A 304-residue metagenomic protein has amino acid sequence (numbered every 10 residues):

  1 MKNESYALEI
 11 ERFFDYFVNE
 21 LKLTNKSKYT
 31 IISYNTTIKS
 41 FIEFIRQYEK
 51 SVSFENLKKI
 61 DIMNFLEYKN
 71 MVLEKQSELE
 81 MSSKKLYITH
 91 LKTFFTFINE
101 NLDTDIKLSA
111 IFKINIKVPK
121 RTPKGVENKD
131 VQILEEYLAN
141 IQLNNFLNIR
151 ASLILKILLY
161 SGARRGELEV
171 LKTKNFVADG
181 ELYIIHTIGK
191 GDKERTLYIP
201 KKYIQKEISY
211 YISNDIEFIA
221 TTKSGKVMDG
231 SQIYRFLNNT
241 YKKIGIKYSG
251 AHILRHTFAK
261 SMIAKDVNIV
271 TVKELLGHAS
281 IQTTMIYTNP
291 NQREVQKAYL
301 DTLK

Functional and structural regions predicted by a protein language model:
K2, R12-Y29, N35-T122, I141: N-terminal core-binding DNA-recognition domain of tyrosine recombinases/integrases
L91, I154-L155, G162, G166-L171 (+1 more regions): Alpha-helix N-cap/helix-start motif at helix boundaries, enriched for small hydrophobics
K120-F146, A163: Long, amphipathic, Lys/Arg-enriched alpha-helical "connector/arm" segment
G125, I188-G191, L276, Q282-D301: Catalytic-site neighborhood detector that most strongly recognizes the C-terminal catalytic loop/helix of tyrosine
I149, K247-D266: Short basic/aromatic active-site micro-motif
K156, Y160, T257-A279, I286: C-terminal catalytic core of tyrosine-transesterase DNA break-rejoin enzymes
S161, R165-G166, V170-I204: Conserved tyrosine-mediated DNA breakage-rejoining catalytic core shared by Y-recombinases
P200-I246: Active-site/catalytic core of tyrosine-dependent DNA strand-transfer enzymes
